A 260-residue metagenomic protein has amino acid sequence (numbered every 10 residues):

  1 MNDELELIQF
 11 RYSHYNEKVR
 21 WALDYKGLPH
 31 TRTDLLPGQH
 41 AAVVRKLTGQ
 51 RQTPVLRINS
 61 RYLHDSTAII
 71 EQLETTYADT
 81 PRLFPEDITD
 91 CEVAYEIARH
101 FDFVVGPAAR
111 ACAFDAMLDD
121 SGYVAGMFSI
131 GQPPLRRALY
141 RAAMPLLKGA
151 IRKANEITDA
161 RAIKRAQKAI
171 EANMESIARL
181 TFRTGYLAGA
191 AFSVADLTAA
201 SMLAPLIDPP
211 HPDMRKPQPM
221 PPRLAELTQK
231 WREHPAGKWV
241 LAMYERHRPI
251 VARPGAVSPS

Functional and structural regions predicted by a protein language model:
M1-R137, I250-V251, P259-S260: GST-like domain detector, emphasizing the conserved glutathione-binding G-site in the N-terminal thioredoxin-like
L7-R11, R57-R61, I97, F101 (+3 more regions): Conserved aromatic-histidine-acidic binding/catalytic patches
L35-G38, K164, K168-E171, H234: Conserved phosphate-coordination/catalytic loops
S66, I97, G106, V194-A195 (+3 more regions): Short runs of predominantly hydrophobic/aromatic residues within well-ordered alpha helices that form helix-helix
Y77, T181-T184, H247: A general structural signal marking secondary-structure boundaries and capping sites
T89, V93-E96, R165-A172, S176 (+1 more regions): A non-catalytic, amphipathic alpha-helix used as a structural packing/dimerization or gating element in enzyme scaffolds
V105-P217: GST-like fold's C-terminal all-alpha helical module
S201-I250, P254: Short His-centered aromatic/hydrophobic patch
